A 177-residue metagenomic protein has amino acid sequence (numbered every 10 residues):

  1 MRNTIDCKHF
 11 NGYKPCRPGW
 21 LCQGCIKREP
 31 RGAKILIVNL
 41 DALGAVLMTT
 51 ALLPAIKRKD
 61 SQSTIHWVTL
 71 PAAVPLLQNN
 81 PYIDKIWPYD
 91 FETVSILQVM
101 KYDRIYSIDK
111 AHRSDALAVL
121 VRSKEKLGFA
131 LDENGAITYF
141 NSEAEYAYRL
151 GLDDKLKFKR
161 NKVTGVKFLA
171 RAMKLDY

Functional and structural regions predicted by a protein language model:
M1-Y177: Catalytic machinery of carbohydrate-active enzymes, primarily nucleotide-sugar-dependent glycosyltransferases
